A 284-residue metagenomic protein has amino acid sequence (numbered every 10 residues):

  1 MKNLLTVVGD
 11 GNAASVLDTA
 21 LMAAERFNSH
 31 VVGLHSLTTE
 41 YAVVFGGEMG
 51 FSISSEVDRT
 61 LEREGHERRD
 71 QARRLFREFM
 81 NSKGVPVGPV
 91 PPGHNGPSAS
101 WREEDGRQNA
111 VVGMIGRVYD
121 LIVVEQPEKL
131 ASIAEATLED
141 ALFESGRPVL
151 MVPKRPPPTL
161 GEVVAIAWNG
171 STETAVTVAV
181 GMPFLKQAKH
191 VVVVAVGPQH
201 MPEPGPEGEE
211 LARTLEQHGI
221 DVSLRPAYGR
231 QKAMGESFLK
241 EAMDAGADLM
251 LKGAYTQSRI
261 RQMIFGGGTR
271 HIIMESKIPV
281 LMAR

Functional and structural regions predicted by a protein language model:
M1-D18, G88-G96, S100, A110-V194 (+1 more regions): Intrinsically disordered or low-complexity boundary/linker segments at protein termini and domain junctions
M1-D58, L160-A227, A247: Small/aliphatic-rich secondary-structure junction motif
A24, M80, A141-L142, L215 (+2 more regions): A generic structural signal for well-ordered alpha-helical segments
H35, Q126, G253-Y255, R284: Short secondary-structure boundary segments
T38, E78-I122, Q217-M250, A254-M263 (+2 more regions): Structural beta-alpha unit
S54-Q71: A short acidic, glycine-rich active-site loop that binds or catalyzes chemistry on phosphate/adenosine moieties
L130-A131, Q199-E203, G229-K232, S258: Short, small-residue-enriched loops and turns at beta-alpha junctions that line or gate enzyme active sites
T137-L138, G267-T269: Conserved sugar-transfer catalytic core signal across GT-A, GT-B, and GT-C glycosyltransferases
